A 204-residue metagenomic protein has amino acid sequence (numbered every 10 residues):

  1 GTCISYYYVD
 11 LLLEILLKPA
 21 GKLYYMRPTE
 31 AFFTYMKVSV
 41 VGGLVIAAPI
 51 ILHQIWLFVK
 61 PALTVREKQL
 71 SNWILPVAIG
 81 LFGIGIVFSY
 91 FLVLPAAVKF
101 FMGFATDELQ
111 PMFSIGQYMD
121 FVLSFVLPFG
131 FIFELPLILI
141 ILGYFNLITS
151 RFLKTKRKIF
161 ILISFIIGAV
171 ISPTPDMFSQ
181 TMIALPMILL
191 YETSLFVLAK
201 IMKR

Functional and structural regions predicted by a protein language model:
G1-R204: Membrane topogenic/interface segments and analogous intrinsically disordered interaction regions
